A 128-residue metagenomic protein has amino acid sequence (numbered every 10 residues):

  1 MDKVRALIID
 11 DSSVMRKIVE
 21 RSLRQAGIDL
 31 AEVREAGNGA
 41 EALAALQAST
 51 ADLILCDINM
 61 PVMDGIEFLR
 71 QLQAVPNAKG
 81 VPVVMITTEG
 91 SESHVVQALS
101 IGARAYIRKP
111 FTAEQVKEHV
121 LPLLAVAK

Functional and structural regions predicted by a protein language model:
S13-R34: Two-component/phosphorelay signaling modules centered on CheY-like receiver
E35-A44, G65: Helix N-cap/capping motif at the beta->alpha junctions
A44, I66-K79: Short amphipathic alpha-helix used as the core "switch/output" element in two-component signaling
S49-L55: Active-site beta3 strand of CheY-like receiver
M60: Receiver (REC) domain active-site loop signature in two-component systems and cognate sites in sensor histidine kinases
E67, G90-A105, E118: Alpha4 helix (beta4-alpha4-beta5 surface) of REC/receiver domains from two-component response regulators
V84-I86: Hydrophobic/aromatic residues positioned on beta-strands within the core alpha/beta folds
F111-L121: C-terminal output helix
